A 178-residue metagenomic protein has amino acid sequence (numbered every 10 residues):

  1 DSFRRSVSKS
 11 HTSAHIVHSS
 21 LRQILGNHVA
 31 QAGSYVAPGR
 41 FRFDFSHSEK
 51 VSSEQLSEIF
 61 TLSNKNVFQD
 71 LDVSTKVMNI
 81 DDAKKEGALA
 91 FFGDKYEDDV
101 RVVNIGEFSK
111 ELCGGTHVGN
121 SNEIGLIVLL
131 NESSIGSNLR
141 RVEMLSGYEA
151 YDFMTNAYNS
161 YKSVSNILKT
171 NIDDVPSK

Functional and structural regions predicted by a protein language model:
D1-K178: A glycine- and charged-residue-rich anion-binding loop/surface
